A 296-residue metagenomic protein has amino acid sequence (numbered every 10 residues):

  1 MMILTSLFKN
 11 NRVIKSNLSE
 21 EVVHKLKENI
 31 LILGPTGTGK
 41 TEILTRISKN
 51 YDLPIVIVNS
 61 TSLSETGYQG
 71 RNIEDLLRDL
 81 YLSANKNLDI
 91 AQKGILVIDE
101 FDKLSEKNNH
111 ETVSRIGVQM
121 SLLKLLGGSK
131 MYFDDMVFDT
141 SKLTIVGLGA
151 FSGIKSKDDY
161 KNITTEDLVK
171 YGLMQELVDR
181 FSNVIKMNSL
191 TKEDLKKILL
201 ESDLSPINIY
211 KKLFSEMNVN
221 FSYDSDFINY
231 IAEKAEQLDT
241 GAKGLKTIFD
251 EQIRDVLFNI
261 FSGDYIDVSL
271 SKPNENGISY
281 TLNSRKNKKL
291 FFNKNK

Functional and structural regions predicted by a protein language model:
M1-V56, S60-K296: AAA+ P-loop NTPase nucleotide-binding core of proteostasis motors
